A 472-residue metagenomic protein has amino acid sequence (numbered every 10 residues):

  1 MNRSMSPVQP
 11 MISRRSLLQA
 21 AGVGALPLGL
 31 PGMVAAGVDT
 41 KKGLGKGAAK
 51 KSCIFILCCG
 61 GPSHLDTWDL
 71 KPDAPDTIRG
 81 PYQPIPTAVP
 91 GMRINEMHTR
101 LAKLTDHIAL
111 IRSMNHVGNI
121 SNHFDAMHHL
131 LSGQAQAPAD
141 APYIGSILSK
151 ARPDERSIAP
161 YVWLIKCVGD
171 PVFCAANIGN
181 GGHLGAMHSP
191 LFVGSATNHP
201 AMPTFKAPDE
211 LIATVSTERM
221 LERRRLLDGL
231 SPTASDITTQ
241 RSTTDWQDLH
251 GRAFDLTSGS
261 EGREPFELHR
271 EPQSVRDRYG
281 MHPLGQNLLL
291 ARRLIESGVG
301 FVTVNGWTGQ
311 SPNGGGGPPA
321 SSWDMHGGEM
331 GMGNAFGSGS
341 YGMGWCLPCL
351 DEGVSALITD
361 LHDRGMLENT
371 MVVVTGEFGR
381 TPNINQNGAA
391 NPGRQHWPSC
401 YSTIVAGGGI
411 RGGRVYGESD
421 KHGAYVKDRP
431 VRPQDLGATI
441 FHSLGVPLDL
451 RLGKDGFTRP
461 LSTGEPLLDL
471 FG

Functional and structural regions predicted by a protein language model:
M1-G472: Ligand-binding pockets and gating/stacking loops
